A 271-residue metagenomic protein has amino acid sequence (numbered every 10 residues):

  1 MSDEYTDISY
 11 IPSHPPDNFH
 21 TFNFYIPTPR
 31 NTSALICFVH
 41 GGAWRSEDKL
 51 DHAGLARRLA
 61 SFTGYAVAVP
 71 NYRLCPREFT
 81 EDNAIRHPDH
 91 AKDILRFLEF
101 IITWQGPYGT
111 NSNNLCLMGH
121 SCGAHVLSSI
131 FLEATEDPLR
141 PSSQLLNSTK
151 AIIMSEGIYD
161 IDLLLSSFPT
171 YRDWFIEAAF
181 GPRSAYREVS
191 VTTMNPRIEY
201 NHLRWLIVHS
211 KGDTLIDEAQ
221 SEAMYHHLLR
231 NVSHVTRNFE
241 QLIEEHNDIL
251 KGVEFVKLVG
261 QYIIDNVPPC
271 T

Functional and structural regions predicted by a protein language model:
M1-R30: N-terminal cap/lid segment of alpha/beta-hydrolase-fold proteins
S33-G41: Short beta-strand element of the alpha/beta-hydrolase
W44-R45, L50-D51, N71-D89: Cap/lid segment of the alpha/beta-hydrolase catalytic domain
L50-V69: Short amphipathic alpha-helix adjacent to the substrate-entry channel of hydrolases
A84-G106: Alpha/beta-hydrolase active-site loop
E99-S167: Primarily recognizes the serine-hydrolase "nucleophile elbow" in alpha/beta-hydrolase and SGNH/GDSL folds
G157-I158, D162-N195: Mobile cap/lid helix-loop segments that gate and shape the active-site cleft of serine hydrolases
V208, L215-T271: C-terminal catalytic histidine-bearing segment of alpha/beta-hydrolase fold enzymes
